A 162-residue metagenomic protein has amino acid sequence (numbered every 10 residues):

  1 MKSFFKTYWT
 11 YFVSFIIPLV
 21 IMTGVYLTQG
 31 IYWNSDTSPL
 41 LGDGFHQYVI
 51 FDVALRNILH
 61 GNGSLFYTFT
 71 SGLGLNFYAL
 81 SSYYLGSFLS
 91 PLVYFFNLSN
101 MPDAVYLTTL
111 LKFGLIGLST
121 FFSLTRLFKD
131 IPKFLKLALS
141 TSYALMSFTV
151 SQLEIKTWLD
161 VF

Functional and structural regions predicted by a protein language model:
M1-I31: Start-transfer (signal-anchor) and selected internal transmembrane alpha helices of multi-pass inner/ER membrane
F4, I58-L59, L127: Hydrophobic helix-cap positions at the C-terminus of alpha-helices in RecA-like/P-loop ATPase nucleotide-binding cores
Y8, F51-V53, L124: N-terminal catalytic scaffold of extracellular/periplasmic and nuclease hydrolases that process anionic headgroups
F12-I16, L107, K136-T141: Hydrophobic alpha-helical transmembrane segments
I21-T120, T141-F162: Membrane-interface coil-to-helix junctions
F121-L145: Transmembrane-helix signature of polytopic, membrane-embedded enzymes that assemble or transfer cell-envelope glycans
